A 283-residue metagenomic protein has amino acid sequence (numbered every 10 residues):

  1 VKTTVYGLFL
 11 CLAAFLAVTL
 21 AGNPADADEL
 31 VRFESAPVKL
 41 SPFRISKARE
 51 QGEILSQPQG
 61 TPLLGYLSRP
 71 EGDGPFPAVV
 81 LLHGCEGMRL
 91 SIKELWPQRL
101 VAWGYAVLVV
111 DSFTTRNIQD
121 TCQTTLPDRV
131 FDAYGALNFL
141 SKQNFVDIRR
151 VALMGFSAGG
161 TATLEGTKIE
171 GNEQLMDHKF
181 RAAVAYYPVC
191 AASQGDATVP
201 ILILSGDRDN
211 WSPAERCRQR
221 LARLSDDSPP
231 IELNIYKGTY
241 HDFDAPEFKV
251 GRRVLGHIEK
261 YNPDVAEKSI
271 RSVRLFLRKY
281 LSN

Functional and structural regions predicted by a protein language model:
D26-D73: N-terminal cap/lid segment of alpha/beta-hydrolase-fold proteins
G74-F76, L81-Q119, N210-A214: Short substrate-entry loop that stabilizes the transition state in hydrolases
Q123-N144, E165: Alpha/beta-hydrolase active-site loop
V146-S157: Alpha/beta-hydrolase fold nucleophile elbow
G160-Q174: Short glycine-enriched nucleophile-adjacent loop and the immediately C-terminal alpha-helix near the catalytic center
V199, P213-R223: Short alpha-helix in the alpha/beta-hydrolase fold that links the catalytic acid
I203-S205: Short beta-strand/loop motif that positions the catalytic acidic residue of the alpha/beta-hydrolase fold
P230-N283: C-terminal catalytic histidine-bearing segment of alpha/beta-hydrolase fold enzymes
